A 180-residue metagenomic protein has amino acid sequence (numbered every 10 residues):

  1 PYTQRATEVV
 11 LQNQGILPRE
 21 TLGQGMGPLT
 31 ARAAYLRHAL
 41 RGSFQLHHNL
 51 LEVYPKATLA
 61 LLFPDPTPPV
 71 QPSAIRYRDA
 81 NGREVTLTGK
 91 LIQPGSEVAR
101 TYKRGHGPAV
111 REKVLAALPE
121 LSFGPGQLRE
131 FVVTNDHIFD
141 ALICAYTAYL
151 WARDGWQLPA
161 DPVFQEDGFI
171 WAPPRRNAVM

Functional and structural regions predicted by a protein language model:
P1-M180: RNase H-like (RuvC/DEDD) metal-dependent nuclease/polynucleotide-processing core
